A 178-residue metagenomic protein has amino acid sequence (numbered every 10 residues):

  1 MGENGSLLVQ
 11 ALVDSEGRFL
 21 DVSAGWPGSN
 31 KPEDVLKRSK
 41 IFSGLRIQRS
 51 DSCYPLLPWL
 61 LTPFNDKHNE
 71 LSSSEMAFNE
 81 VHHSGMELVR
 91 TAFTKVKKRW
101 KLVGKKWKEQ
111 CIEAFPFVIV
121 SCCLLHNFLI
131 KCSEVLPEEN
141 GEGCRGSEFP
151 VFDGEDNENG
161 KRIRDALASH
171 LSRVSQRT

Functional and structural regions predicted by a protein language model:
M1-T178: Short, well-ordered secondary-structure "scaffold" segments embedded in the functional core of diverse domains
